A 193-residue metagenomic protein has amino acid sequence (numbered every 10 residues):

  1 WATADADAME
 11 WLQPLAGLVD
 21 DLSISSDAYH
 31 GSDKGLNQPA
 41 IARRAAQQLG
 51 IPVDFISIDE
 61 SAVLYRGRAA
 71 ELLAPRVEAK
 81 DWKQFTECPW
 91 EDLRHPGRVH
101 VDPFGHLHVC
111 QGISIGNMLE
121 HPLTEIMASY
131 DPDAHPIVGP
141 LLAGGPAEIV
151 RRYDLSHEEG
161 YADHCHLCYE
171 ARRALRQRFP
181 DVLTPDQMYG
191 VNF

Functional and structural regions predicted by a protein language model:
W1-Y65: Radical SAM/AdoMet-radical enzyme domain recognition
D5, D33-G35, G116, R176-F179: Generic domain-boundary/flexible-linker signal
I24, G105, L123: Conserved, mostly hydrophobic/aromatic
G31, P103, N117-E120: Generic structural "secondary-structure junction" signal
A45-S114, P146-H164: A C-terminal junction/extension of Radical SAM enzymes
L119-F193: Flexible mid-to-C-terminal extensions adjoining Fe-S/redox cofactors in radical SAM and related proteins
